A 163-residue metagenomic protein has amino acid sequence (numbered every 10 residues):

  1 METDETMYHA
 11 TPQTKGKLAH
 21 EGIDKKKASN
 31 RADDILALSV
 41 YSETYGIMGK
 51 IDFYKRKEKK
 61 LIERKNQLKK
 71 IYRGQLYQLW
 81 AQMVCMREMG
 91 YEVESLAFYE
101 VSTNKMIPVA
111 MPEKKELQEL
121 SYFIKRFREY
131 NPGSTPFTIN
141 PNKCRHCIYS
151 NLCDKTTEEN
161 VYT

Functional and structural regions predicted by a protein language model:
M1-E5, M86-V93, K155-E158: Short helix-capping/linker segments at secondary-structure and domain boundaries
M1-L61, Y77, E159-T163: Metal-dependent nuclease catalytic cores that hydrolyze phosphodiester bonds in DNA/RNA, characterized by
D24-S29, R126-G133, K155: A structural signal for alpha-helix termini and helix-coil/disorder junctions
K26, N30, E88, S134-F137 (+1 more regions): Homeobox/homeodomain signature
S42-G49, Y54-P132, N142, I148-N151: Nucleic-acid nuclease catalytic cores
S134-T163: Cysteine-cluster motifs in flexible loop/terminal segments that predominantly coordinate metals
